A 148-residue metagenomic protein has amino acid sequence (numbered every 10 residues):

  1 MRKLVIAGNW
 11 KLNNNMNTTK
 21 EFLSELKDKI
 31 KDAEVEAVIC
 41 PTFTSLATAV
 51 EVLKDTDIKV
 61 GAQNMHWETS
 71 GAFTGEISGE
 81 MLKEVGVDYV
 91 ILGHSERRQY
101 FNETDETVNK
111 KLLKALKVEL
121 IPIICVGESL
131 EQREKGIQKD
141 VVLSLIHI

Functional and structural regions predicted by a protein language model:
M1-I77: Conserved N-terminal beta1-alpha1 strand-loop-helix module at the mouth
A7-N9, C40, L92-G93, C125-G127: Short beta-strand segments
E21-D28, T48-E51, E80, K110-K117 (+1 more regions): Alpha-helical scaffolding segments of alpha/beta enzyme cores, especially the outer helices of TIM-barrel or partial
T44, W67, E96, S129-L130: Conserved beta-strand edge residues that scaffold enzyme active sites
T48, T69, Q99-F101, E131-E134: Short acidic/glycine-rich loop or secondary-structure boundary segments that cap or lie
K59-K110: Glycine/small-residue-rich loop that forms an oxyanion/phosphate-binding "nest" at active or ligand-binding sites
E84-V90, N102-K139, S144: Portal/gating segments that form or line small-molecule/metal binding sites
I146-I148: Conserved small/polar residues in nucleotide/adenosyl-binding loops
